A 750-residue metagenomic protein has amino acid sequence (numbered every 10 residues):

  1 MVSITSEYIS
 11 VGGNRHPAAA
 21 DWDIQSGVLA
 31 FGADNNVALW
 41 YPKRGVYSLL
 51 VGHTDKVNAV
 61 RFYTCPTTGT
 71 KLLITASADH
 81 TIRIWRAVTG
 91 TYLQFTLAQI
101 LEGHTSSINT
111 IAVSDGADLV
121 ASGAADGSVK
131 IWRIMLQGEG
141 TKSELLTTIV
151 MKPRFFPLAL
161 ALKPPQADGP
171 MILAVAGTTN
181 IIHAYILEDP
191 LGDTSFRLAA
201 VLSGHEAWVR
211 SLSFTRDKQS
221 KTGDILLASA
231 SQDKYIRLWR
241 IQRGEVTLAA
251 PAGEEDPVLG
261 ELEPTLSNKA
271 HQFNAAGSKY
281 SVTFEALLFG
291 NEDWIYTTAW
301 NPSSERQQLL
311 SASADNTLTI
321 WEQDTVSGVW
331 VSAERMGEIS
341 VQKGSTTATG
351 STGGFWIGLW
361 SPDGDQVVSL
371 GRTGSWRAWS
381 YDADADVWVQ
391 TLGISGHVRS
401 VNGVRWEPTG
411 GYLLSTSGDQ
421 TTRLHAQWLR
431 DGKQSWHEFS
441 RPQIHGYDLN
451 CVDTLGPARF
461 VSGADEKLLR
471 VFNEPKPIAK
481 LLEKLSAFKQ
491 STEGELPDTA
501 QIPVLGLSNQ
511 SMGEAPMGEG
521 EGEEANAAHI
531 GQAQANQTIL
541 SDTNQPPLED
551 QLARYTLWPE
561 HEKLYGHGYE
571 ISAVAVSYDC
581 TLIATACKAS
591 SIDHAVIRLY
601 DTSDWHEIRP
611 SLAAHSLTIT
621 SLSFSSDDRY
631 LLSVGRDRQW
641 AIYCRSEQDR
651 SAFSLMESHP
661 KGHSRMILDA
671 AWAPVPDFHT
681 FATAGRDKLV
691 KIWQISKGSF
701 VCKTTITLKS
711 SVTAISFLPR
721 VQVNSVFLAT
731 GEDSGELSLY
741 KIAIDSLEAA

Functional and structural regions predicted by a protein language model:
E7-G12, V46-G52, Q94-G103, K142-K152 (+12 more regions): Short C-terminal beta-strands that terminate individual repeats in beta-propeller domains, predominantly WD40 blades
I9-N36, Y565-T581, T585: Beta-strand-rich domains and repeat architectures in extracellular enzymes and scaffolds, especially beta-propellers
G13, I181, Y235-R237, Q242-E292 (+5 more regions): Terminal intrinsically disordered, low-complexity extensions flanking WD-repeat/beta-propeller proteins
G13-W22, D55-C65, T105-S114, K152-Q166 (+9 more regions): Canonical WD40 repeat/beta-propeller blade segments in eukaryotic WD-repeat proteins
Q25-A30, V46-S48, T67-I74, Q99 (+14 more regions): Structural hallmark of WD40 beta-propellers
G32-D34, T75-H80, S122-D126, V175-T179 (+11 more regions): Conserved strand-to-loop turn within each blade of WD40 beta-propeller repeats
V37-Y41, I82-R86, V129-I134, I182-L187 (+17 more regions): WD40-repeat beta-propellers
S213-S220, E292-A312, V401-L485: Repeat-solenoid scaffold signature
